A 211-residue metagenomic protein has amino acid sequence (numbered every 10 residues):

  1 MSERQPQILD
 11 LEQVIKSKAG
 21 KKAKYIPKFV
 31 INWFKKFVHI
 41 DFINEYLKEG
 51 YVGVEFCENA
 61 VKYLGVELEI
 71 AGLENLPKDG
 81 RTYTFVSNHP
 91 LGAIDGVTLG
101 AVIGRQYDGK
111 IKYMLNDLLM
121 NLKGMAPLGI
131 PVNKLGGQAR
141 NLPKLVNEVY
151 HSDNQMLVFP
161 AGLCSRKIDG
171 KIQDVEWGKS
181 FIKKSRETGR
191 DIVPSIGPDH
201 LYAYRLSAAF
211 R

Functional and structural regions predicted by a protein language model:
M1-Y83, G96-T98, D108, A126: Membrane-anchoring hydrophobic helices of lipid-metabolizing enzymes
F29, H39, G80-G137: Catalytic core of membrane glycerolipid acyltransferases/transacylases, capturing the structured, soluble-facing
Y46, A60-V66, V132-Q138, G170-K171: Short, flexible loop segments at the rims of nucleotide/cofactor-binding pockets, characterized by
E69, A139-P143, W177-G178: Amphipathic coiled-coil/heptad-repeat helices and related helical stalk/stem segments that mediate oligomerization
R81-S87, N154-P160, R190: Generic beta-sheet signal
K144-H151: Short amphipathic alpha-helices and their capping/turn segments at secondary-structure boundaries
Q155, G162, R166-R211: A cross-family acyltransferase "interaction/gating" segment
